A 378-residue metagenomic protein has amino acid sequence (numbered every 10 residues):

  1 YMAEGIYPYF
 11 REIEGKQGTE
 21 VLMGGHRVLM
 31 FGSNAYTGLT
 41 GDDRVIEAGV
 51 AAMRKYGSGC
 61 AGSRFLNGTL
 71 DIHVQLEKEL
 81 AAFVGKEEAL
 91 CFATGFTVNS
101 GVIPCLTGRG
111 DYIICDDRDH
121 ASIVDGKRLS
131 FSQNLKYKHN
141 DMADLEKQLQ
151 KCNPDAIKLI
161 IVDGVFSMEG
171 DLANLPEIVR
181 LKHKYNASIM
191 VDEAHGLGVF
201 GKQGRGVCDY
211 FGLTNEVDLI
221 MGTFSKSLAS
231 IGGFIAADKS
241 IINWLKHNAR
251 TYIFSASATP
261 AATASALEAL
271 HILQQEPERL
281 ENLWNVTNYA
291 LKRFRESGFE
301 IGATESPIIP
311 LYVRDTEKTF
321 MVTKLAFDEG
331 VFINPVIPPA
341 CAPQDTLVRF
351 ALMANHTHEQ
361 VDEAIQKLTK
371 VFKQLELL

Functional and structural regions predicted by a protein language model:
A3-S58, A187: N-terminal "arm"/small-domain region of PLP-dependent enzymes with the aminotransferase-like
F10, E281-Y289, R295-E329, A340 (+2 more regions): Conserved PLP-binding catalytic core of the aspartate aminotransferase-like
D43, E47-A51, K55, A82 (+2 more regions): PLP-dependent enzyme catalytic core of the Aspartate aminotransferase-like
E47, A51-G95: Conserved N-terminal alpha-helix of the aminotransferase class I/II PLP-enzyme fold
V102-A121: Conserved PLP-anchoring active-site segment centered on the Schiff-base-forming lysine
L135, H139-V191: Active-site phosphate-binding strand-loop segment of PLP-dependent enzymes
Y185-S188, H195, F200-E305: Active-site C-terminal subdomain of aminotransferase-like
